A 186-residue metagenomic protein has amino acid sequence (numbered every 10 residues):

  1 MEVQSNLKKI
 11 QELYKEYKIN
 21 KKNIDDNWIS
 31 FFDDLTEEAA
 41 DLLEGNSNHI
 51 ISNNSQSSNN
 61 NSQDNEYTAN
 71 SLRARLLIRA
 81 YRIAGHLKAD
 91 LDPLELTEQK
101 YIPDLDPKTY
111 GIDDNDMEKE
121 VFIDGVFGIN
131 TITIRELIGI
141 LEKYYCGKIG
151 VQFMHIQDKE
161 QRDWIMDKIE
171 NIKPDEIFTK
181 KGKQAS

Functional and structural regions predicted by a protein language model:
M1-S186: Conserved internal helical-beta-strand scaffold that buttresses enzyme catalytic cores
